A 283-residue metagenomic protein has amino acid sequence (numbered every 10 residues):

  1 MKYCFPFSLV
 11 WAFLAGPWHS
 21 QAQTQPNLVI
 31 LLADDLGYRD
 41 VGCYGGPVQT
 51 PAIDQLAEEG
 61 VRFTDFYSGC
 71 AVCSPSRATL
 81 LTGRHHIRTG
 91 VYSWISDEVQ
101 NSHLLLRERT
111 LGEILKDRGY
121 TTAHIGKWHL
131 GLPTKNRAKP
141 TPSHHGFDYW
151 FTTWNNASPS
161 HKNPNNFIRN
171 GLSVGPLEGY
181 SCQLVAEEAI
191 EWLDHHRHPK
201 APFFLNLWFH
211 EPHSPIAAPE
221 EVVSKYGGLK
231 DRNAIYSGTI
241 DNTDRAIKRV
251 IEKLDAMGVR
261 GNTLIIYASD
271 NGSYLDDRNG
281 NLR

Functional and structural regions predicted by a protein language model:
K2-F5, S20-R283: Formylglycine-dependent sulfatase
C4-P17: Bacterial N-terminal signal peptides
